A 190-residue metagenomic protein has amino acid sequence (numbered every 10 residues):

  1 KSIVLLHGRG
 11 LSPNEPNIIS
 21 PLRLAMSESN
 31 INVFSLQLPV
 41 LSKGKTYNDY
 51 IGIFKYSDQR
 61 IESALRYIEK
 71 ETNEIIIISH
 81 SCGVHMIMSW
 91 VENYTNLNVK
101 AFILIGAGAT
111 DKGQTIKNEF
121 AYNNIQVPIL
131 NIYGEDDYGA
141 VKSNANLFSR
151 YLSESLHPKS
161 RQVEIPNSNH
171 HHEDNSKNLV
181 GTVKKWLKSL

Functional and structural regions predicted by a protein language model:
K1-K70: Serine-hydrolase catalytic machinery in alpha/beta-hydrolase-like enzymes
P13-E15, S42-T46, M86-M88, D111-I116 (+2 more regions): Extracytoplasmic/secreted cell-surface and envelope-processing proteins
E74-I76, A101-I103: Residue in the alpha/beta-hydrolase core beta-strand immediately N-terminal to the catalytic nucleophile
I78-M88: Gly/Ala-rich beta-loop-alpha elbow adjacent to hydrolase catalytic centers
H80, I103-G106: Alpha/beta-hydrolase-fold catalytic nucleophile elbow
S89-K100: Conserved hydrolase catalytic core segment
G106-E164, N169: The feature captures the conserved acid-bearing segment of alpha/beta-hydrolase catalytic domains
H157-L190: C-terminal catalytic histidine-bearing segment of alpha/beta-hydrolase fold enzymes
